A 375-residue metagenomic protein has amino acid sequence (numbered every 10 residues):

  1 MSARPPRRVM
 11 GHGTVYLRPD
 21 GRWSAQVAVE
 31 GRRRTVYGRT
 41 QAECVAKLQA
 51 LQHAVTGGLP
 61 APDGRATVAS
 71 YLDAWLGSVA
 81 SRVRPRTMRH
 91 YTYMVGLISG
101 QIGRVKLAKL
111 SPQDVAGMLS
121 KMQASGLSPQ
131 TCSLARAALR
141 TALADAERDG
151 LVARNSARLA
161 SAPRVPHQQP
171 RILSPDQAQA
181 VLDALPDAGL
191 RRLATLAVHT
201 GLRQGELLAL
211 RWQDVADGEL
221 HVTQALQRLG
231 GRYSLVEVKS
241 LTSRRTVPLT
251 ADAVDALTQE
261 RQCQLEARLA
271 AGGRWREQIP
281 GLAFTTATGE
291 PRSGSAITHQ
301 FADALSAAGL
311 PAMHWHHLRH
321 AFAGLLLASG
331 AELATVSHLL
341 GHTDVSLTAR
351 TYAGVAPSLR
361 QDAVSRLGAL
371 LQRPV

Functional and structural regions predicted by a protein language model:
M1-R39, S78: Short, Arg/Lys-rich segments that mark the N-terminal edge of DNA/RNA- and chromatin-recognition modules
P19, L159-V165, P175-D176, A180 (+3 more regions): Conserved tyrosine-mediated DNA breakage-rejoining catalytic core shared by Y-recombinases
R33-T40, G64-R65, L76-S156, H167 (+2 more regions): N-terminal core-binding DNA-recognition domain of tyrosine site-specific recombinases/integrases
R39, A225-R228, L340-R366: Catalytic-site neighborhood detector that most strongly recognizes the C-terminal catalytic loop/helix of tyrosine
R39-V55: A short, charged, amphipathic alpha-helix used as a generic interaction element across diverse proteins
Q113, A124, R158-L159, P163-R191 (+2 more regions): Long, amphipathic, Lys/Arg-enriched alpha-helical "connector/arm" segment
S125, P129, L182-R191, T200 (+4 more regions): Short, basic (Lys/Arg/His-rich) helix/loop patches that form interaction surfaces in the mid-to-C-terminal regions
A144-S156, D176, A197-L226, A334: Short, charged phosphate-coordinating catalytic segments
